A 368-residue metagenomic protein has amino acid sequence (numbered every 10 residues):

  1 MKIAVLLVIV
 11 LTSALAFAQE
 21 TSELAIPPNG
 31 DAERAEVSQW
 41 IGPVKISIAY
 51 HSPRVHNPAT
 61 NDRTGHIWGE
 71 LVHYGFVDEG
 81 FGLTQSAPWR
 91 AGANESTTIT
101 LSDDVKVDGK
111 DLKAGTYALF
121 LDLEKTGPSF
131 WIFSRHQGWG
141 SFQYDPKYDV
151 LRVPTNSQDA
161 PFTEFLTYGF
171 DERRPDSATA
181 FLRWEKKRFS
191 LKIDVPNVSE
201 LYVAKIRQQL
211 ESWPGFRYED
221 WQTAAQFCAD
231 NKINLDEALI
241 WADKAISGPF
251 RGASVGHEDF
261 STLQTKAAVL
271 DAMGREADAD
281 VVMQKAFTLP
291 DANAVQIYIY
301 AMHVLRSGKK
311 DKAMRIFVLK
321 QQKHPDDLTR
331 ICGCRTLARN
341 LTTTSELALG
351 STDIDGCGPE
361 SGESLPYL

Functional and structural regions predicted by a protein language model:
M1-V5: Positively charged n-region of N-terminal signal peptides that target proteins for export
A16-E20: Boundary at the C-terminal end of the N-terminal hydrophobic targeting segment
T21-H51, N57-P58: Early extracytoplasmic/domain-onset interaction patches
A49-A114, F120-D220: Extended, well-structured beta-strand/loop surface patches that form recognition or cofactor-anchoring regions within
E219-P325, T329, G333: Alpha-helical adaptor scaffolds
I246, F287-T288, V318, Q322 (+1 more regions): TPR/TPR-like (Sel1-like) alpha-helical repeat modules
